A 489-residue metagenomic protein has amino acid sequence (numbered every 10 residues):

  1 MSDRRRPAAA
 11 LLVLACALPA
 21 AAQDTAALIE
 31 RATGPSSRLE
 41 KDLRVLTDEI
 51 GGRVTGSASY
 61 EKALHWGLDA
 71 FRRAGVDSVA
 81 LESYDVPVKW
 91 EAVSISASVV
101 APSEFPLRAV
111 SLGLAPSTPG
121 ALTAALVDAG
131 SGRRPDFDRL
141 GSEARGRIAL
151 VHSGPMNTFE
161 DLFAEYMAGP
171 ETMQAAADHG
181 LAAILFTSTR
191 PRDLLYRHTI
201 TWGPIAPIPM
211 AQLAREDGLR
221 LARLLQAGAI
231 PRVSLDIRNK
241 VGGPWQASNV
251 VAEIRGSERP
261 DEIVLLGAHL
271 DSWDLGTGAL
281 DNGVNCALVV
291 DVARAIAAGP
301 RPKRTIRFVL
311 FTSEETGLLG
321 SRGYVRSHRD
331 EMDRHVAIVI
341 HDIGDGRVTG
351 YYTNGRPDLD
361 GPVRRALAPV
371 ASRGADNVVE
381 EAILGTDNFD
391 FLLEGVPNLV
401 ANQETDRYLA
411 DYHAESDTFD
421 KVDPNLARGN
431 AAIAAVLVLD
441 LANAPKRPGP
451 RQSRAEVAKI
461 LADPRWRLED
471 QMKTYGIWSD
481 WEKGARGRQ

Functional and structural regions predicted by a protein language model:
D24-S57, Y84, S94, L194-T199 (+3 more regions): N-terminal capping segment at the start of a domain
D24-T25, V100-P102, P106-G141, I200-A279 (+3 more regions): Soluble metallo-hydrolase cores and metallopeptidase-like ectodomains found primarily in the secretory/periplasmic
A26-G34, D48-S59, I95, G113 (+9 more regions): Second-shell loop/turn segments in exported
K41, I205, A295-L319: Short helix-loop-beta-strand segments that form the rim/entrance of peptidase-like active sites
R44, D48-I148, G154-N157: Noncatalytic luminal/extracellular "stalk/propeptide" segments of secretory-pathway proteins
S57, R108-P209, T277, G374-N377: Extracellular/luminal Protease-associated
E104-P106, P119, A124, G218 (+5 more regions): Metal-dependent peptidase/peptidase-like ectodomains
M210, R294, A298, L409-M472 (+1 more regions): His/Asp/Glu-rich mid-to-C-terminal helical/loop segments that flank catalytic regions of hydrolases
